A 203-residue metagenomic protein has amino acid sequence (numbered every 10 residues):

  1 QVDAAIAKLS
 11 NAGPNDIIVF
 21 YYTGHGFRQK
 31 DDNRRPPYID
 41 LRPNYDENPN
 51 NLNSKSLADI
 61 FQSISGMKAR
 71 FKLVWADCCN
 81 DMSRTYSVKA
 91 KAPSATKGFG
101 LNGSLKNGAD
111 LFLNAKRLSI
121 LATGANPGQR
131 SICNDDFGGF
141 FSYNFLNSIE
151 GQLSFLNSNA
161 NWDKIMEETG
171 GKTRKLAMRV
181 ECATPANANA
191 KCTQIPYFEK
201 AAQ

Functional and structural regions predicted by a protein language model:
Q1-V2, L52-N53, F137-F141: Phosphate/oxyanion-binding active-site loops and adjacent basic polyanion-contact surfaces
V2-I6, L57-A58, S142, L146 (+1 more regions): Short, hydrophobic/amphipathic alpha-helical packing segments that form internal helix faces or helix-helix interfaces
D3-T23, F27-K89, N157-N161: Caspase-like (clan CD) cysteine peptidase catalytic core
V19, L73-W75, I120, T193-E199: A structural signal for isolated positions on well-ordered beta-strands in alpha/beta enzyme cores
N33-R35, N51, F155-N159, K172 (+1 more regions): Intrinsically disordered, low-complexity coil segments
R35, L118, F141, K191-Q194: Residues that flank catalytic or metal-binding motifs in active/ligand-binding sites
A69-C182: Active-site-proximal C-terminal subdomain of hydrolase catalytic domains
G170-Q203: Regulatory extensions flanking the kinase catalytic core
